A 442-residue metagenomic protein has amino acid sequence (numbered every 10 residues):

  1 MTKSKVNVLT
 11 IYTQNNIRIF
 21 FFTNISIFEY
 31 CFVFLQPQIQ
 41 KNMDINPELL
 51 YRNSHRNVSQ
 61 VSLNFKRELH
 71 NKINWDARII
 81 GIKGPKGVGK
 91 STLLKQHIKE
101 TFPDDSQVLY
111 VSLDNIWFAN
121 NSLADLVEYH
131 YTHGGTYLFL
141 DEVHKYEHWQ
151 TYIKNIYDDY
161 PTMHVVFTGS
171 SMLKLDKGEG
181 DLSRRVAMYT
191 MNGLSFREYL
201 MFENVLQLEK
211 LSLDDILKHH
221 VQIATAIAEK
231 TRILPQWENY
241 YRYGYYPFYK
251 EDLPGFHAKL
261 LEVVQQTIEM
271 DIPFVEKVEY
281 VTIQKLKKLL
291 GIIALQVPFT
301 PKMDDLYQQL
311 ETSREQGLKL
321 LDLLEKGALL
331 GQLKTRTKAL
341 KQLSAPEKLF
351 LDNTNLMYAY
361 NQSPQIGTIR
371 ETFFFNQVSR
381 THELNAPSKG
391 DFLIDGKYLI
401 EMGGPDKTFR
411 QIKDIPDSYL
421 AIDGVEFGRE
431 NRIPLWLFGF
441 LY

Functional and structural regions predicted by a protein language model:
R18-I19, Y30-Q60, E100, L113 (+2 more regions): A cross-kingdom feature that marks ATP-driven nucleic-acid transaction machinery
L35-H55, N204-F350: Interdomain hinge/linker elements that couple catalytic modules in large macromolecular machines
V58-N74: Pre-Walker A adenine-sensing motif
I82: Hydrophobic anchor at the beta1->P-loop junction of P-loop NTPases
K90-S91: Conserved lysine of the Walker
S106-G134: Short glycine-rich substrate-engagement loop in P-loop NTPases that contacts/grips substrate
H164-S170: Structural recognition of the conserved hydrophobic beta-strand(s) that form the central parallel beta-sheet of P-loop
L173-A187: Short regulatory helix/loop adjacent to the ATP-binding pocket of P-loop NTPases
